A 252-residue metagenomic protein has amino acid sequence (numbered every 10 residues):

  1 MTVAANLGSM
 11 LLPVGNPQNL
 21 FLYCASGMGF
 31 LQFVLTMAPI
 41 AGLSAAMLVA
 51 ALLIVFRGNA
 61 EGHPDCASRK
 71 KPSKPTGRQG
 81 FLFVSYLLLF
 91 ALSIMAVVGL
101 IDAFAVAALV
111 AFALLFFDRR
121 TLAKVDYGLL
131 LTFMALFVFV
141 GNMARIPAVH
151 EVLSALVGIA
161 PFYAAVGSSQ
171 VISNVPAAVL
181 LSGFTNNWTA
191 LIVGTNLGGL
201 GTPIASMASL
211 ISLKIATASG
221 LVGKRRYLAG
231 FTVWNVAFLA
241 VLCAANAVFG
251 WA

Functional and structural regions predicted by a protein language model:
M1-G8, G158-G167, A178, S182-P203 (+1 more regions): Alpha-helical transmembrane segments of multi-pass membrane proteins
M1-L12, K70-K74, F81, Y86 (+3 more regions): Small-residue-rich segments of transmembrane alpha-helices in multi-pass membrane proteins, especially helix faces
M10-P13, L20, I40-L53, G141-N142 (+5 more regions): Transmembrane alpha-helical segments of multi-pass membrane transport proteins and ion-pumping complexes
L12-S26, P176-I192, S206-G220: Re-entrant/interfacial helical elements at transmembrane boundaries that shape and gate the permeation pathway
N19-V34, D65, I146-A155, A178-L181 (+1 more regions): Membrane-interface helix termini and inter-helical loops of multi-pass transporters
L31-T76, L210-A252: Juxtamembrane and boundary regions of transmembrane helices in multi-pass small-molecule transporters and channels
L48-R120: Membrane-embedded hairpin module used as a gating/binding unit in multi-pass transport and secretion proteins
L88-N186: Transmembrane helical segments that form the transport core of multi-pass membrane transport proteins
